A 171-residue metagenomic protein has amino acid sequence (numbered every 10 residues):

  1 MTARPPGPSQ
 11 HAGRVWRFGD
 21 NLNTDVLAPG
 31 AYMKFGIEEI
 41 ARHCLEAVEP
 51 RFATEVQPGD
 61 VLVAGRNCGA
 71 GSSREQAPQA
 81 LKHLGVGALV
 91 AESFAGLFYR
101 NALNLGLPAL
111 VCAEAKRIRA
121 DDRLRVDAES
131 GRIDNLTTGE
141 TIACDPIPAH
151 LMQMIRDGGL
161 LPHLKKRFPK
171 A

Functional and structural regions predicted by a protein language model:
M1-P29, P162-A171: N-terminal, positively charged, Ser/Thr/Ala/Gly-biased leader segments that form transit/presequence-like amphipathic
T2, V26-S130, G139-I142: Feature captures the catalytic cores and cofactor-binding loops of soluble hydro-lyases/lyases that act on carboxylate
Q10, V61, P148-H150: Short hydrophobic "helix-edge" motifs at membrane interfaces and signal-peptide entry regions
L22, G69-E75, I155-K165: Conserved phosphate/anionic-ligand binding catalytic regions in large, soluble enzymes, centered on
G30, L84, L105, M154-L161 (+2 more regions): Change "in soluble alpha/beta enzymes" to "in soluble alpha/beta proteins
D121-P162, R167: C-terminal binding/interaction regions
